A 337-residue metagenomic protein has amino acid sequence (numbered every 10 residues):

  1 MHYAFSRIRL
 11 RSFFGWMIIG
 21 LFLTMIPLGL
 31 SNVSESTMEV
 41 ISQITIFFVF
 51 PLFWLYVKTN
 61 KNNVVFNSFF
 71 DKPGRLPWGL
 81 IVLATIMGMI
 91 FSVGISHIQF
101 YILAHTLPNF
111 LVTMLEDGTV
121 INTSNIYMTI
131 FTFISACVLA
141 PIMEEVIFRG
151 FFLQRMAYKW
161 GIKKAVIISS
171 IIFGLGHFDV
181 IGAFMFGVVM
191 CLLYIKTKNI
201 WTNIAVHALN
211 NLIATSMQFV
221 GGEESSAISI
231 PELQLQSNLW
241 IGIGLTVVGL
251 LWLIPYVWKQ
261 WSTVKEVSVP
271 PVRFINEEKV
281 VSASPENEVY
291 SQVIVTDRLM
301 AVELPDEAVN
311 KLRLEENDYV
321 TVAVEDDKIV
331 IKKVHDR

Functional and structural regions predicted by a protein language model:
M1-F5, I41-I86, T106, I254-V269: Membrane-helix interface linkers and caps
S12-N63: Alpha-helical transmembrane segments in multi-pass membrane proteins
N32-M38, N67-A140, Y158, S268-P271: Juxtamembrane helix-loop-helix connectors linking adjacent transmembrane helices in multi-pass membrane enzymes
L139, I168-I172, A205, L209: Hydrophobic residues within alpha-helical transmembrane segments of multi-pass solute transporters/permease subunits
M143-I168, L192-N199: Membrane-interface helix/loop boundary segments of multi-pass membrane proteins
A208-V281: C-terminal membrane module of polytopic membrane proteins
P271-T296, E316-R337: Long, compositionally biased stretches
L299-R313: Short beta-strand-centered segments at strand-helix junctions
